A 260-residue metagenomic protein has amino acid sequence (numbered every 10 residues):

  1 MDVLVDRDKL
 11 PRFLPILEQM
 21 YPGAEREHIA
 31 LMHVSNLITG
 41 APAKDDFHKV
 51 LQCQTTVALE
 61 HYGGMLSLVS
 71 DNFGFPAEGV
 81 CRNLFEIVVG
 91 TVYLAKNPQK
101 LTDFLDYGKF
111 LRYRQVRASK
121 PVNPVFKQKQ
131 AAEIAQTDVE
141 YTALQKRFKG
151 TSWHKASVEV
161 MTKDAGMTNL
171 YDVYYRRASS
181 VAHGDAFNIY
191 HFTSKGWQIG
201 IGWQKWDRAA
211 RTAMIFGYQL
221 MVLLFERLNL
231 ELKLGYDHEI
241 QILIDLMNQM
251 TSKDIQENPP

Functional and structural regions predicted by a protein language model:
M1-P260: A cross-kingdom marker of C-terminal helix-rich interaction/assembly modules
